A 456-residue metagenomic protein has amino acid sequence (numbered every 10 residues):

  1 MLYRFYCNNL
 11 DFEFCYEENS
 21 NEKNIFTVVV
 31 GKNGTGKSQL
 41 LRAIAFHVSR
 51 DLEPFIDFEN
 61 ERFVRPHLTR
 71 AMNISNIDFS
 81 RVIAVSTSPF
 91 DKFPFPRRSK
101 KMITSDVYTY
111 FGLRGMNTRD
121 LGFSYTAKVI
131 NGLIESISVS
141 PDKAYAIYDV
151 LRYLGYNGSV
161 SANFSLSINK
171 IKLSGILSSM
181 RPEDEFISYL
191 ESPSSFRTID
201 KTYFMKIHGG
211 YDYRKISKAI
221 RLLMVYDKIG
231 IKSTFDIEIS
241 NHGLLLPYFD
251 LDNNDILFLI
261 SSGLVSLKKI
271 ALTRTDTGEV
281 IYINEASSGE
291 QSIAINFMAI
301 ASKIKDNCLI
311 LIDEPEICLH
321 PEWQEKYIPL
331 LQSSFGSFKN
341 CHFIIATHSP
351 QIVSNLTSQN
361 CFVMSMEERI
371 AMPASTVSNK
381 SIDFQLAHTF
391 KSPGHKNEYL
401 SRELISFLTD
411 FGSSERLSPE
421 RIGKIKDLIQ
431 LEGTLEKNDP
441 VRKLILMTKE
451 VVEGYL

Functional and structural regions predicted by a protein language model:
M1, N8-D11, N19-N24, D120 (+3 more regions): Acidic, Mg2+-coordinating catalytic modules of nucleic-acid enzymes
M1-E59, S266-Y399: Switch/communication elements of ASCE P-loop NTPase nucleotide-binding domains
L2-N8, F123-S288, M298-S302, L456: Extended helical coiled-coil dimerization/tether regions that scaffold and oligomerize large DNA-maintenance assemblies
H47-V48, S88-K92, N117, S392-P393: Short acidic, S/G/P-rich loop/turn micro-motifs used as interaction or catalytic elements
R50-S80, V85-S86, D91-P94: Flexible phosphate/Mg2+-sensing switch loops adjacent to catalytic phosphate-binding sites
I83-S86, V160-N163, D236, L311 (+2 more regions): A structural signal for short, well-ordered beta-strand segments and their strand-loop junctions that often border
D91-P96, R119, I352-N355: Switch/connector loops and helix/strand junctions flanking conserved nucleotide-binding motifs in nucleotide-processing
P96-D106, Q359-C361: Short secondary-structure boundary/capping segments
